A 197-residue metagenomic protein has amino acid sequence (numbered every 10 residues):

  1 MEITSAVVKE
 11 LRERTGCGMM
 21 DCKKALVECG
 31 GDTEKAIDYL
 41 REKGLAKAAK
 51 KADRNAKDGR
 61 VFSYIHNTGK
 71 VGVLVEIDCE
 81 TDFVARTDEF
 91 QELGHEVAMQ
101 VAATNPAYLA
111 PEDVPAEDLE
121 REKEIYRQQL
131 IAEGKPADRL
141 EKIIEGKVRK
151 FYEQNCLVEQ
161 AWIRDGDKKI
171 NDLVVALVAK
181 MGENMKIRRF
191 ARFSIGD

Functional and structural regions predicted by a protein language model:
M1-D197: N-terminal assembly/interaction segments in proteins that build large macromolecular machines
